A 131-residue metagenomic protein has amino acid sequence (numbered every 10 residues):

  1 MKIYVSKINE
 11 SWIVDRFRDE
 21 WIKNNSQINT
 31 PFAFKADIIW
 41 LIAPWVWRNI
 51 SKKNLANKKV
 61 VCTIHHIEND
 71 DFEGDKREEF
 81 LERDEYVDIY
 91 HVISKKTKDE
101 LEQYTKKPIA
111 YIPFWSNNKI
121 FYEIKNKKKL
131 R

Functional and structural regions predicted by a protein language model:
M1-K53: N-terminal pre-catalytic "stem/leader" segment of glycosyltransferase-like enzymes
K2-I3, K128-R131: Charged active-site motifs of nucleotide-sugar-dependent glycosyltransferases
I38-A43, N54-D71, H91: Active-site proximal beta-strand in glycosyltransferases
A43-R48, I67-E68, K96, W115-S116: Short beta->alpha connector loops
V60-T63, P108-P113: Short hydrophobic/aromatic-enriched beta-strand-loop microsegments
D71-Y90: Membrane-proximal helix-turn-helix segments that form the acceptor-binding/catalytic region of lipid-linked
F72-G74, D99, Q103, W115-K129: Acidic anion/phosphate-binding donor-loop and adjacent secondary structure in glycosyltransferase catalytic cores
Y86-I109: A short, active-site helix/loop in glycosyltransferases that binds the activated sugar's phosphate group
